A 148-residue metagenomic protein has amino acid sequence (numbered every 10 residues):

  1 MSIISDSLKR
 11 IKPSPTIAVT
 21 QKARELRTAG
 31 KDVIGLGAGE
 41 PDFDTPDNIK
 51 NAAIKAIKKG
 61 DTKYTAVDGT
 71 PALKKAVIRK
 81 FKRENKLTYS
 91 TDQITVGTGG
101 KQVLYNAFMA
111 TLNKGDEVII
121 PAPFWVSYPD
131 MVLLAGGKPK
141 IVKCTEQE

Functional and structural regions predicted by a protein language model:
M1: Gly-rich Lys/Arg/Thr-decorated short loops/hinges at beta-loop-alpha junctions or inter-strand turns that position
I4-G99, N106: N-terminal small-domain helix-loop-helix segment of the aminotransferase-like
T91, M109-E148: PLP-dependent aminotransferase-like
V103-L104, Y128: Short, hydrophobic alpha-helical packing/hinge segments within bilobed ligand-binding/sensory domains
